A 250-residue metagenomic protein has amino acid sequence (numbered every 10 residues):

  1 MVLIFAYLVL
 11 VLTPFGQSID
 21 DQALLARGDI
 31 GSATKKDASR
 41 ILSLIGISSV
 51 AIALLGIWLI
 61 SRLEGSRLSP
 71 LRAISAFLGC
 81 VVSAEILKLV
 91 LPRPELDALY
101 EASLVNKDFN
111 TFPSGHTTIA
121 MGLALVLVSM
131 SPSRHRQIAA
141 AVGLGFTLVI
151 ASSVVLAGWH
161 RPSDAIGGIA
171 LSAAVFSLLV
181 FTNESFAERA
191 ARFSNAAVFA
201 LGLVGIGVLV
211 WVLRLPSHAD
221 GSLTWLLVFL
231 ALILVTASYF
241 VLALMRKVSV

Functional and structural regions predicted by a protein language model:
M1-V50, K88-L104, F240-V250: N-terminal transmembrane-helix/juxtamembrane module of multi-pass inner/ER membrane proteins
M1-Y7, S75-C80, L144-G145, A200-G207: Alpha-helical transmembrane segments
L10, L59-S61, A84-P92, V128 (+2 more regions): Membrane-water interface at transmembrane helix exits
S43-R62, H116-M121: Hydrophobic alpha-helical transmembrane segments
L55-C80: Interfacial segments of alpha-helical transmembrane regions
G65-R67, L96, M130-R134: Juxtamembrane helix-boundary/capping and inter-helix hinge elements in multi-pass membrane proteins
L71-Y100, A165: Hydrophobic alpha-helical transmembrane segments of integral membrane proteins
A102-I233, Y239-F240: Membrane-embedded catalytic cores of phosphoryl/pyrophosphoryl-handling enzymes
